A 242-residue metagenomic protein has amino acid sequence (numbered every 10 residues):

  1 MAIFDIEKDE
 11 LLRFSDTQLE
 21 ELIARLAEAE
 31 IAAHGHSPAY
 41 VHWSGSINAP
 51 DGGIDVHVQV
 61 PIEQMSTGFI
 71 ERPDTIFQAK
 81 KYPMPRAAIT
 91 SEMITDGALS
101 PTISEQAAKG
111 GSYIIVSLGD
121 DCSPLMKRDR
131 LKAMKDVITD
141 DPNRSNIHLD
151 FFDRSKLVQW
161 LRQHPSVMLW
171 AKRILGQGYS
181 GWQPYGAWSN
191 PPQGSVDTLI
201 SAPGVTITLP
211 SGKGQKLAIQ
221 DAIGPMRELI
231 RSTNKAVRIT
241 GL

Functional and structural regions predicted by a protein language model:
M1-G241: Mixed-charge (Asp/Glu-Lys/Arg
